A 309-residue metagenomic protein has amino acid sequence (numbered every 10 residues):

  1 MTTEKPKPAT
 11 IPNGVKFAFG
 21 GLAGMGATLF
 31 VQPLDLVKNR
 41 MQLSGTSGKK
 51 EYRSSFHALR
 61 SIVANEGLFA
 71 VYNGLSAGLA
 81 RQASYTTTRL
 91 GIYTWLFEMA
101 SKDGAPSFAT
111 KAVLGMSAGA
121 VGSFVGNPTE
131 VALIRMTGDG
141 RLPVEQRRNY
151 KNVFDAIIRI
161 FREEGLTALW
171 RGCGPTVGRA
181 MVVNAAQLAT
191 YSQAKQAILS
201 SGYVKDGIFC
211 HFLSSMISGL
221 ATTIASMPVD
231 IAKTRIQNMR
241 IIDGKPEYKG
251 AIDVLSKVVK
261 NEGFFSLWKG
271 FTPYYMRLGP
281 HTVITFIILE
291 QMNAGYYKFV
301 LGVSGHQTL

Functional and structural regions predicted by a protein language model:
M1-G26, V37-Y52, F56, R60 (+7 more regions): Flexible extramembrane linkers and terminal tails adjacent to transmembrane helices in organellar membrane proteins
N73-A77: Individual transmembrane alpha-helix segments
G78-L90: Specific transmembrane alpha-helical segments of multi-pass solute transporters/efflux pumps, especially DMT/EamA
S84, V182-V183, P280-H281: Conserved extracellular-gate-facing transmembrane-helix segments in secondary transporters
